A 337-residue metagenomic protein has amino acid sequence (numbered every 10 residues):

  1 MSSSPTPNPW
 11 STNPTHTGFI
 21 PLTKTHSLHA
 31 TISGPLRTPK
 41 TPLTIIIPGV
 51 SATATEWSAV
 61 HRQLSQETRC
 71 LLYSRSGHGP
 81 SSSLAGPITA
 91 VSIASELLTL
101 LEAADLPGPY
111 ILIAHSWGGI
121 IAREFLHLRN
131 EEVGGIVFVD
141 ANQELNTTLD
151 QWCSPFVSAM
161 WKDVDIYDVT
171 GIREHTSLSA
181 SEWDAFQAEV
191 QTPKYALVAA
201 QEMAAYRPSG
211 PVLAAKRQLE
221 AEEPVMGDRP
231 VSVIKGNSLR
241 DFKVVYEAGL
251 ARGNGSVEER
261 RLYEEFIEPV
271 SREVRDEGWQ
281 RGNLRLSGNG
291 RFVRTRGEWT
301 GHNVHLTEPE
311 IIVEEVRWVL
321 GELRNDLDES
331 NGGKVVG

Functional and structural regions predicted by a protein language model:
T6-S27: N-terminal cap/lid segment of alpha/beta-hydrolase-fold proteins
T23, R37-T38, R75-I113, L128 (+1 more regions): Active-site loop/oxyanion-hole signature of alpha/beta-hydrolase fold enzymes
H26-P80, L128: Conserved HGGG/HGGXW glycine-rich cap/lid loop of the alpha/beta-hydrolase fold
I46-V50, S116, G236: Glycine-rich His-Gly loop
A90, A94, E132-G290, R294-T295: Flexible "cap/lid" subdomain of the alpha/beta-hydrolase fold that forms the substrate-access gate
P107-D150: Conserved hydrolase catalytic core segment
E277-R281, R285-G337: Catalytic active-site module of serine/aspartate enzymes centered on a nucleophile-bearing elbow/loop
